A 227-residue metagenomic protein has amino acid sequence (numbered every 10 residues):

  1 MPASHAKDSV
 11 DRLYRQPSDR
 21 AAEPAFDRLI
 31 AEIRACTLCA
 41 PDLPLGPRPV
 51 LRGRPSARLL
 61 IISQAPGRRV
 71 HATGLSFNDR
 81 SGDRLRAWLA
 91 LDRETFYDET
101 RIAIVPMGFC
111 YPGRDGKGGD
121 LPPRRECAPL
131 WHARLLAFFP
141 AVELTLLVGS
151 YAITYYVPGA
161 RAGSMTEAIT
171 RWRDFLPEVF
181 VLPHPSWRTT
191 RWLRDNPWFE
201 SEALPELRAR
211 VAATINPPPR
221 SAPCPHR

Functional and structural regions predicted by a protein language model:
P2, K7-N216: A polyanion-binding, active-site-adjacent surface
R227: Catalytic cores of phosphodiester-bond-cleaving enzymes
